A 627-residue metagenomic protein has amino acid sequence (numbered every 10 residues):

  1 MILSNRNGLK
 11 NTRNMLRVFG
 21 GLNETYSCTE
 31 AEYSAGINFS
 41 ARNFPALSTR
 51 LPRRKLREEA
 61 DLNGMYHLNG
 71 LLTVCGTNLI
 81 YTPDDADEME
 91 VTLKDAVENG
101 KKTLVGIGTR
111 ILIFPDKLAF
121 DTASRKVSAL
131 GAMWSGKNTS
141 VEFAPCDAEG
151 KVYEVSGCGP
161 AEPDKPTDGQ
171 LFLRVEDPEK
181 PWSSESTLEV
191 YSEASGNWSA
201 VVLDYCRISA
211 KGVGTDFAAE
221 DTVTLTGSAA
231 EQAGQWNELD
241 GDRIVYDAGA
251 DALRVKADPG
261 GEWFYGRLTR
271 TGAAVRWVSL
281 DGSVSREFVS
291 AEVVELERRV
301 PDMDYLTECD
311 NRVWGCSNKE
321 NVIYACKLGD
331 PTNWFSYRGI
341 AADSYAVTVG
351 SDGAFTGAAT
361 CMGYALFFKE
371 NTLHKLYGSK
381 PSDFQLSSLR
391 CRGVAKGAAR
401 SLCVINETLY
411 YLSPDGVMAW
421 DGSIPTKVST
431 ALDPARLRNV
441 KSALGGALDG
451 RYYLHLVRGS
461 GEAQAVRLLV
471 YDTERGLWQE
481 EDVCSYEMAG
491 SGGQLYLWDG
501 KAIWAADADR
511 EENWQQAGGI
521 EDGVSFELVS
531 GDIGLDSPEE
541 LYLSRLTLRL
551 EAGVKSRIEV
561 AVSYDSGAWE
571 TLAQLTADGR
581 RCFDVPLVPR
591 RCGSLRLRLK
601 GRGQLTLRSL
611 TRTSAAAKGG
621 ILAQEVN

Functional and structural regions predicted by a protein language model:
M1-E88, E142-G150, R298-K375, L456-V470: N-terminal beta-propeller domains
I2-G70, V394-G397, E407-T408, D415 (+1 more regions): Beta-sheet repeat architectures centered on beta-propellers
S4-G8, G131, S192-D221, T226-V300: Small/polar beta-strand repeat architecture
F39-E59, L79-N99, D121-E154, A194-D204 (+7 more regions): Trp- and S/T/G-rich repeat-edge/linker motifs of beta-rich repeat architectures
K55-N69, G100-I107, D164, E297-C309 (+4 more regions): Structural signature of eukaryotic scaffold interfaces centered on beta-propeller domains
L71-L72, T109-I113, P163-V190, E220-T226 (+6 more regions): Short hydrophobic/aromatic-rich beta-strand motifs
C75-G76, I107, F114-D116, S184 (+12 more regions): Short loop/turn segments that connect beta-strands within the blades of beta-propeller domains, predominantly WD40
N78-Y81, K117-M133, Q170-L203, G234-N237 (+4 more regions): Short, surface-exposed terminal/edge motifs of secreted or surface/virion proteins that either
